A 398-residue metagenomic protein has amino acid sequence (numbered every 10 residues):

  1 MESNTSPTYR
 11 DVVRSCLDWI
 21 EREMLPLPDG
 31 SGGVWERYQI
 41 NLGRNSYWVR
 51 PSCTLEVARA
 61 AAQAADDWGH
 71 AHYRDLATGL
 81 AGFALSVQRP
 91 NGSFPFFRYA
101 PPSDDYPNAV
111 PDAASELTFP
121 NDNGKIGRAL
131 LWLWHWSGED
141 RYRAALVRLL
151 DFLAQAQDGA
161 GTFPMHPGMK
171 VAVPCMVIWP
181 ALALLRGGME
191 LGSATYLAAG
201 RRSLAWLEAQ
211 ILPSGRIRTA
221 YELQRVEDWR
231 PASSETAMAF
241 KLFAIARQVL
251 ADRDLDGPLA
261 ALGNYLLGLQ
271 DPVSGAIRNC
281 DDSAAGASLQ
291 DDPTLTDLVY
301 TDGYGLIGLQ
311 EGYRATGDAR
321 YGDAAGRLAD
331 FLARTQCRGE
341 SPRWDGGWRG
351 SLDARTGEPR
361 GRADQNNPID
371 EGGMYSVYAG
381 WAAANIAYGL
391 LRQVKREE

Functional and structural regions predicted by a protein language model:
M1-E398: Glycan-recognition and catalytic cores of secretory/periplasmic carbohydrate-active enzymes
